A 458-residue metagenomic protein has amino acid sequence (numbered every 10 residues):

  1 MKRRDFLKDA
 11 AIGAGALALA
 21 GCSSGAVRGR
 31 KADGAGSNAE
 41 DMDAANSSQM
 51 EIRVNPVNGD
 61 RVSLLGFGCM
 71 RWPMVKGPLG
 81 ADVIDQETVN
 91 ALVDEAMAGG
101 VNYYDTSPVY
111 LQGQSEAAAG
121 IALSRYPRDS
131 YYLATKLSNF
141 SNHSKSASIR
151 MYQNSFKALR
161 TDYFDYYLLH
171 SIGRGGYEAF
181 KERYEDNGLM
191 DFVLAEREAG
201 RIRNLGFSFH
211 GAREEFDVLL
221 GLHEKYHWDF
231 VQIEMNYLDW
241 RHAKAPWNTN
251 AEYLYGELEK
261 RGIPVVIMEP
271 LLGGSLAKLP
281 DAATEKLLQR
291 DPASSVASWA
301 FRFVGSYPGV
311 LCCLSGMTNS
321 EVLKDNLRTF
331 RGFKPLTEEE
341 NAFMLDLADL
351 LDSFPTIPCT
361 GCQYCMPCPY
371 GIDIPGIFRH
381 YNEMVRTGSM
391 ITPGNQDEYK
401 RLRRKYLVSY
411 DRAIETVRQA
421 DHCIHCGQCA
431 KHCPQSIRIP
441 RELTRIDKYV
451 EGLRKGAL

Functional and structural regions predicted by a protein language model:
K2-Y131, D162, F192: N-terminal binding-site loop/beta-alpha segment at the start of enzyme catalytic domains that lines or forms
L7, H227, Y253-L458: Structured C-terminal cap/extension of enzyme domains
N55, F67, Y104, A119 (+7 more regions): Conserved, mostly hydrophobic/aromatic
F67, T106, T135, Y166-L169 (+3 more regions): Conserved beta-strand positions
K76, N142-V266, L271, L279 (+2 more regions): Glycine/proline-rich, positively charged, aromatic-decorated active-site loop/lid region on the catalytic face
N102-Y110, R203-S208, C312-L314, C433: Short catalytic-loop micro-motif centered on adjacent basic/acidic residues
S115-A119, R213-D217, L323: Short, well-ordered alpha-helical microsegments
A117-S130, L220-V231, A283-K286, R290 (+1 more regions): Short, electropositive alpha-helical surface patch
